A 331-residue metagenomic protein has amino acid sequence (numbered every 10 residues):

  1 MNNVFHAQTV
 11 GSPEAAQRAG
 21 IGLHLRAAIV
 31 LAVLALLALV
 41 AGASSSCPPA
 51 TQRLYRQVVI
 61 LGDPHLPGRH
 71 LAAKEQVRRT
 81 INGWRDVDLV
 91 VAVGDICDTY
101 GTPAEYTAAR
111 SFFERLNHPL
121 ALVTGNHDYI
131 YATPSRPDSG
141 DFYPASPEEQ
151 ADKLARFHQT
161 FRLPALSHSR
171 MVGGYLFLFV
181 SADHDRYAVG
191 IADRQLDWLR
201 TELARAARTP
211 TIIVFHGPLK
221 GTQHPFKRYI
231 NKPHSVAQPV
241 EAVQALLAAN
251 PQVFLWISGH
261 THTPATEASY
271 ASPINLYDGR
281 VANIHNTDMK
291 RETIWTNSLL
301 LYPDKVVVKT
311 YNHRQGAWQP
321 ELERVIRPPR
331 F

Functional and structural regions predicted by a protein language model:
Q8-A19, L25-R26: Short, low-complexity, charge-dense intrinsically disordered segments
A28-L39: Bacterial N-terminal signal peptides
S45-A108: N-terminal active-site segment of His-dependent metallophosphoesterases
R56, D88, S167, G174-Y175 (+1 more regions): Alpha/beta-hydrolase fold active-site loops
I60-G62, V90-D95, L120-N126, V180 (+3 more regions): Active-site neighborhood of phospho(di)ester-bond hydrolases with catalytic His/Asp-centered motifs
T102-A206, A242, A248-Q252, T266-K309 (+1 more regions): Extended active-site neighborhood of metal-dependent phosphoesterases/phosphodiesterases
G190-A192, A206-I257: Active-site-proximal segments of metal-dependent phosphoesterases and phosphodiesterases across multiple
